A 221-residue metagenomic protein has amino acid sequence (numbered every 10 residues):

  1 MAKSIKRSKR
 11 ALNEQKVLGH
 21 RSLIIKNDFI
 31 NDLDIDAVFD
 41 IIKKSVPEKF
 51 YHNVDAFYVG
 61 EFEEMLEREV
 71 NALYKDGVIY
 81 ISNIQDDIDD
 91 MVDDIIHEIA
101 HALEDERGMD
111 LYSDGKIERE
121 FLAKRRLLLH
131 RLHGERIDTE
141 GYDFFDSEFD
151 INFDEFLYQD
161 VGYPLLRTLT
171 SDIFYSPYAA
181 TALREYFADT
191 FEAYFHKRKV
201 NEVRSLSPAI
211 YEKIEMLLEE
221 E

Functional and structural regions predicted by a protein language model:
M1-K6: Low-complexity, glycine/serine/proline-rich disordered segments that function as export/translocation leaders
R7-I88, S113, H130-F145: Auxiliary, metal-adjacent structural segments of Zn-dependent hydrolase domains
N31, I88, V92, A180-R184: Short capping loops/turns at secondary-structure boundaries
D36-K43, P47, Y51, D55 (+4 more regions): Generic detector of well-ordered alpha-helical segments enriched in charged/polar residues, highlighting helical
D87-E104: Short alpha-helix carrying the canonical HExxH Zn2+-binding catalytic motif
I99-E118: Catalytic Zn2+-binding segment of zinc metalloproteases
I117, F121-G162: Low-complexity, serine/threonine/proline-enriched polar segments
D150-E221: Pan-zinc metallopeptidase signature
